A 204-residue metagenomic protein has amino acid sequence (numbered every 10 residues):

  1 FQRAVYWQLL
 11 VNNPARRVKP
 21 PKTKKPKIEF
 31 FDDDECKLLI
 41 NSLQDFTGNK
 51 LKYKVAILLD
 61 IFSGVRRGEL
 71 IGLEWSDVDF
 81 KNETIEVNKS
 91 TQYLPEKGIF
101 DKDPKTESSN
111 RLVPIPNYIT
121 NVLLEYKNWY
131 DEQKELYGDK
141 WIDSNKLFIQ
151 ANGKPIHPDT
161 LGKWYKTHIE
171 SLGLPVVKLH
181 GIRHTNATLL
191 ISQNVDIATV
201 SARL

Functional and structural regions predicted by a protein language model:
F1-A4, V18, I115: Non-catalytic DNA-binding core/recognition domains of DNA-processing enzymes
Q2, Y6-V11, E125-N128: Arg/Lys-rich amphipathic alpha helix in sigma70-family domain 2
R3, S76, T167: Alpha-helical DNA-recognition elements
Y6, L10-N13, R17-L73, F80-K81 (+3 more regions): Basic, Lys/Arg- and aromatic-enriched nucleic-acid-binding interface segment
L38, S42-F46, K81-L147: Basic, alpha-helical nucleic-acid-contacting "clamp/cap" segments
N41-Y53, S63, V113, W129-D139 (+1 more regions): Short, basic (Lys/Arg/His-rich) helix/loop patches that form interaction surfaces in the mid-to-C-terminal regions
G72-V78, S201-L204: A short, basic/aromatic helix-end/turn motif that makes direct DNA contacts
